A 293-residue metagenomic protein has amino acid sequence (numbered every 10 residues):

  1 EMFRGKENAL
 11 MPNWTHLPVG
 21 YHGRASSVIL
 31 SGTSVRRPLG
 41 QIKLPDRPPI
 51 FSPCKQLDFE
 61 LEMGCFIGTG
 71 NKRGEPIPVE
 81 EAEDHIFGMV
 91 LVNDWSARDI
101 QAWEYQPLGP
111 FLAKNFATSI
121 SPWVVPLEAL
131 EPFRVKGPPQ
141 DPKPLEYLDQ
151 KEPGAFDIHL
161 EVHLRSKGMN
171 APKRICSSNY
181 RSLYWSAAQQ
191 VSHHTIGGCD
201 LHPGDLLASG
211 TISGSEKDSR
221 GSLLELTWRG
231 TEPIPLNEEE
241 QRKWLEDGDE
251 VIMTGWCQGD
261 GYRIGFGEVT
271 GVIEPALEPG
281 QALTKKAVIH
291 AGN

Functional and structural regions predicted by a protein language model:
E1-S177, W185-A188: Active-site microenvironments in enzyme catalytic cores
R98-N293: Catalytic-pocket segment enriched in acidic/His residues
